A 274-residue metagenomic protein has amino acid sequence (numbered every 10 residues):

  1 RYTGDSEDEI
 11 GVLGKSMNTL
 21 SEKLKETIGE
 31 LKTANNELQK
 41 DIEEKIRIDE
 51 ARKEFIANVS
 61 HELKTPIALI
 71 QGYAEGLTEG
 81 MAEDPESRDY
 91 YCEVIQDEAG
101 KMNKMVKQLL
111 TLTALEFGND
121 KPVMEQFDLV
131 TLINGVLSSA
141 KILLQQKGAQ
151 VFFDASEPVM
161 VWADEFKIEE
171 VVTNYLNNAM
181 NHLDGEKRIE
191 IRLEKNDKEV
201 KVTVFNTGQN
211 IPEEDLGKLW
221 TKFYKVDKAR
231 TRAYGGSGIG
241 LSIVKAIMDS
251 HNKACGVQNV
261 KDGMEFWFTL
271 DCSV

Functional and structural regions predicted by a protein language model:
R1-I56, A74-T78, E93, K222 (+6 more regions): Membrane-proximal HAMP signal-relay module
T3-D5, V123-D128, Q145, Q150-V159: Conserved catalytic submotifs in the C-terminal HATPase_c
G4, E93, E157-W162, F166 (+1 more regions): A short, conserved loop immediately preceding a beta-strand within the C-terminal catalytic
G29, D97-M105: Short alpha-helical segment of the dimerization/phosphotransfer core of two-component systems
F117-P122, M160-A163: Conserved micro-motifs of the catalytic ATP-binding
A179-M180: Short helix-loop "hinge" at the ATP-lid/N-box region of the Bergerat-fold HATPase_c
E186-K198: Short beta-strand/loop element within the Bergerat-fold HATPase_c
I211-K225: Short conserved segment of the HATPase_c
